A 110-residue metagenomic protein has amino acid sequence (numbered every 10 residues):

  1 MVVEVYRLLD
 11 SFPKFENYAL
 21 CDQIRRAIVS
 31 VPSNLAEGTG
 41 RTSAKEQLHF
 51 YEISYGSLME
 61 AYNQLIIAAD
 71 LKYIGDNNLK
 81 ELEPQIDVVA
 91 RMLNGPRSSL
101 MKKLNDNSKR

Functional and structural regions predicted by a protein language model:
M1-R110: Short, C-terminally biased terminal segments at protein or domain edges
